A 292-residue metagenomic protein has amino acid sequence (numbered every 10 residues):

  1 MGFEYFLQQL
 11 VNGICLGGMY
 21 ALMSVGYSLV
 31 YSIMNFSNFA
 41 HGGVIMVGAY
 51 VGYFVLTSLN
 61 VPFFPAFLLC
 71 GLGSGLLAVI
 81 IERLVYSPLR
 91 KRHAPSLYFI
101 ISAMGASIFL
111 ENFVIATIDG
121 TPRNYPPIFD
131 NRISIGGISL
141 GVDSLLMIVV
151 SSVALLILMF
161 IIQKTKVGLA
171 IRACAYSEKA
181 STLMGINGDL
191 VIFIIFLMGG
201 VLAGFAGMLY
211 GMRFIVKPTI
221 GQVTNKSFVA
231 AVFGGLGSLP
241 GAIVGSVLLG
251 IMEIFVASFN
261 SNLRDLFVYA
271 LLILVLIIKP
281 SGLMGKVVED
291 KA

Functional and structural regions predicted by a protein language model:
M1-M23, V51, F63-A66, R92-L97 (+4 more regions): Membrane-interfacial amphipathic/re-entrant helices at transmembrane-helix boundaries
G2-N12, I161-I162, I192-A231, E253-L263: Inter-helical junctions in multi-pass inner-membrane proteins, predominant in energy-converting antiporter-like
Y5-S58, L84-A94, Y98, G235-L236: Single transmembrane alpha-helix segments in multi-pass membrane proteins
Y27-A49, F63, H93-L97, V167-A170 (+6 more regions): Short, non-helical or kinked segments that cap or interrupt transmembrane helices
N60-A106, V244-L249, K279-P280: Alpha-helical transmembrane segments within multi-pass membrane transporters and channels
P88-L89, P95-K164, L190-V191, F255 (+3 more regions): Transmembrane helix-bundle core of multi-pass membrane transporters and related energy-transducing complexes
T117, Y176-L183, N187-L190, N260-A292: Cytosolic-side transmembrane-helix boundaries in multi-pass membrane proteins
S139-V216, G234, L239-G245: Helix-loop-helix "hairpin" substructures at the membrane interface of multi-pass membrane proteins
